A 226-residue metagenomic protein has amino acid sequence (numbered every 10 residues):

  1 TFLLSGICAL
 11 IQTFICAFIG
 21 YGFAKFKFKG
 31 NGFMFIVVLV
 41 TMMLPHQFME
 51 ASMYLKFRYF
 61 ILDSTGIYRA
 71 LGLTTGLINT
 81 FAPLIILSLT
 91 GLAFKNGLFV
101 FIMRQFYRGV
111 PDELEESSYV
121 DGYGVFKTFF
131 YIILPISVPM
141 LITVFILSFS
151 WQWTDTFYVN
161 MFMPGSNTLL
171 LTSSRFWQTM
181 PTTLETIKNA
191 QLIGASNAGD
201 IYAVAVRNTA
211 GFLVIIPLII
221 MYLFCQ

Functional and structural regions predicted by a protein language model:
T1-Q226: A structural signal for multi-pass alpha-helical bundles of membrane permease subunits that mediate small-molecule
